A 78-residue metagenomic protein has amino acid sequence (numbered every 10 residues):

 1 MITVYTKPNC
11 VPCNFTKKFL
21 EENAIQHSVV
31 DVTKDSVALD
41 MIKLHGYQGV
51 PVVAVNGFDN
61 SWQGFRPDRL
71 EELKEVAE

Functional and structural regions predicted by a protein language model:
M1-I25: Local sequence-structure signature of Cys/Sec-based thiol-disulfide redox active-site neighborhoods
M1-T3, H27-S28, G57-N60: Short active-site oxyanion
K7, Y47, P67: ATP/adenylate-binding site constellation spanning eukaryotic-like Ser/Thr protein kinases, ABC-transporter
V11, S36-V37, D68: Short alpha-helical
I25-A38, G49: Thiol-based oxidoreductase modules, predominantly thioredoxin-like and allied folds used for disulfide exchange
M41-H45, E72-E75: Short amphipathic alpha-helix with an adjacent loop that forms part of the alpha/beta core around
H45-A54: Structural micro-motif
V55-E78: Non-catalytic, surface beta->alpha helical segment in thiol-disulfide oxidoreductase systems
